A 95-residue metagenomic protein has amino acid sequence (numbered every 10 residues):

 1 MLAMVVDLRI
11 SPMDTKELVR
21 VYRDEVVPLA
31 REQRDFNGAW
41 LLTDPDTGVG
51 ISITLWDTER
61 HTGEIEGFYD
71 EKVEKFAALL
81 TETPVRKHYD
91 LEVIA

Functional and structural regions predicted by a protein language model:
M1-I51, L55-D70, A78-A95: Short S/T/G/P-rich N-terminal loop/turn motif that feeds into the first structured element of a domain
V73: Glycine/threonine-rich phosphate-binding loop and adjacent beta-strand/alpha-helix elements that clamp
